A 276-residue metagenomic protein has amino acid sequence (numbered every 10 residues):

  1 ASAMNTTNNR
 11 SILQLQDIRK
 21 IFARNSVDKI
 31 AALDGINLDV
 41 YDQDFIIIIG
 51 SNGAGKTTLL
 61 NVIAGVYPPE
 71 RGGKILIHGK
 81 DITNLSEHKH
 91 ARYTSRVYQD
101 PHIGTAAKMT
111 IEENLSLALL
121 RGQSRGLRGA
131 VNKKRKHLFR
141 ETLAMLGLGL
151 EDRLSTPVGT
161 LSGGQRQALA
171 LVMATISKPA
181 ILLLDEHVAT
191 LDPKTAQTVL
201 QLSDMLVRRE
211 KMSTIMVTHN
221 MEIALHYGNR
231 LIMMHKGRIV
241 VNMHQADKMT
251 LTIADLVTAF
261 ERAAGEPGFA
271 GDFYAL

Functional and structural regions predicted by a protein language model:
N8-I12, I21-G35, S86: A short, flexible loop at the N-terminus of ABC-type nucleotide-binding domains that lies
I49-S51: The feature captures the beta-strand-to-loop junction immediately N-terminal to the Walker
A64: Helix-to-loop junction immediately C-terminal to a conserved catalytic motif
P68, D81-S95, I103, R125-R128 (+2 more regions): ABC ATPase NBD coupling module
G72-K80, M243: Conserved ABC transporter NBD signature motif
T218-H219: H-loop/switch region of ABC-family ATPase nucleotide-binding domains
R238-R262: Conserved beta-strand-loop-alpha-helix hinge in the C-terminal portion of ABC ATPase nucleotide-binding domains
